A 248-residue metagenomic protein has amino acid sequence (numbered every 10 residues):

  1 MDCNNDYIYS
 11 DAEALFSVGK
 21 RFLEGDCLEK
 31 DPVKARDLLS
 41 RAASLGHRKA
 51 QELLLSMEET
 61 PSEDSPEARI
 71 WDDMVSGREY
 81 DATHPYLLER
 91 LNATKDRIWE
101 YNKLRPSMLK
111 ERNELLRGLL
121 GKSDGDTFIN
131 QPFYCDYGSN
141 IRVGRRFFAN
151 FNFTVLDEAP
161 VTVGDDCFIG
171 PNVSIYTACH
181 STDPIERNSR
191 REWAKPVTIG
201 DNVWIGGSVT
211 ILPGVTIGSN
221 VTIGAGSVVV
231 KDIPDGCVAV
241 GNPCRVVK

Functional and structural regions predicted by a protein language model:
S10, F22-L28, G46, T60-P61: Glycine-centered coil turns and helix-coil junctions that link the paired helices within alpha-helical repeat units
A12-A14, R48-Q51: Helix-start (N-cap) detector for alpha-helical repeat units in TPR-like alpha-solenoids, especially tetratricopeptide
L15-E24, S56-E58: Hydrophobic face of amphipathic alpha-helices that form TPR/SEL1-like repeat modules and related alpha-solenoid
F16, R36-D37, E52: TPR/TPR-like alpha-solenoid signature
G19, A35, A42, T60-G125 (+1 more regions): Terminal amphipathic alpha-helical/low-complexity segments used for targeting or macromolecular assembly
E29-L38: Structural signature of tandem alpha-helical TPR/SEL1-like repeats, specifically the intra-repeat loop/turn
F133-V143, F148-I217, C237, N242-C244 (+1 more regions): Flexible, glycine/small-residue-enriched loop-and-beta-strand segment within the central core of proteins
